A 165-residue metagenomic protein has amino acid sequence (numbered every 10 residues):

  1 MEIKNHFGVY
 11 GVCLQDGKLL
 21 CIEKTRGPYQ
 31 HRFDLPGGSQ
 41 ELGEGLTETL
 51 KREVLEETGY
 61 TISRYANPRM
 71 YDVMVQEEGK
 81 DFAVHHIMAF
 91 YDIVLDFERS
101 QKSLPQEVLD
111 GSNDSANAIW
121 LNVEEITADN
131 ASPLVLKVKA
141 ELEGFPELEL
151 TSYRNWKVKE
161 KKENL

Functional and structural regions predicted by a protein language model:
M1-L19, Y65, M88-D92: Conserved N-terminal beta-strand and adjoining loop/helix that marks the start of the Nudix/MutT-like hydrolase domain
K18-E56, K161: Conserved Nudix-box catalytic region and its N-terminal flanking loop in Nudix hydrolases and closely related
Q30, I62-Y65: Short secondary-structure junction motifs
Q40-S63, V73-A131: Unchanged
V108-L165: Nudix hydrolase/Nudix homology domain
